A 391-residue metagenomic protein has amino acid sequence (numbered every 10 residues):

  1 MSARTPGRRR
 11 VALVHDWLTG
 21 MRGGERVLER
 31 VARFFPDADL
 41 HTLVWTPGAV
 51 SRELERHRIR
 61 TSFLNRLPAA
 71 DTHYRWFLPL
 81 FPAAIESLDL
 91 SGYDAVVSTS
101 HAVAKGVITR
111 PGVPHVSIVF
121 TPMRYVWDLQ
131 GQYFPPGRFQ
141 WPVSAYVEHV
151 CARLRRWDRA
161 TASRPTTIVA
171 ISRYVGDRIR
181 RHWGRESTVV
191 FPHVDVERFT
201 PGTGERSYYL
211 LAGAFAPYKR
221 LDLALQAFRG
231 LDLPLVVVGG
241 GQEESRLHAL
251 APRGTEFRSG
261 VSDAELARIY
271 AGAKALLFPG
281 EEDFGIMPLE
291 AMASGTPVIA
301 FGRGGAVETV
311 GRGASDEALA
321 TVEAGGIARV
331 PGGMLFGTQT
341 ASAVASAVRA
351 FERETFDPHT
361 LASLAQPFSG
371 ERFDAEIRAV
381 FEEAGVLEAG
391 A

Functional and structural regions predicted by a protein language model:
F34-K105: Active-site donor-binding segments of glycosyltransferases and PAPS-dependent sulfotransferases
P135-I168, G176: Membrane-proximal helix-turn-helix segments that form the acceptor-binding/catalytic region of lipid-linked
V196, T200-V236: Conserved donor-binding/catalytic core segment of Leloir-type glycosyltransferases
S245-A267: Nucleotide-activated donor-binding/catalytic signature segment of Leloir-type glycosyltransferases, i.e., the conserved
A271-D283, T296-P297: Acidic donor-binding loop of glycosyltransferase active sites
P297-F301, V307-V310, E317-L319: Short hydrophobic beta-strand element within catalytic cores of glycosyltransferases and related nucleotide-activated
R312-A341, A350-T355: Conserved acidic donor-binding segment of nucleotide-sugar-dependent glycosyltransferases
Q339-S342, S346-E382: A charged, aromatic-enriched C-terminal amphipathic alpha-helix characteristic of glycosyltransferases across folds
